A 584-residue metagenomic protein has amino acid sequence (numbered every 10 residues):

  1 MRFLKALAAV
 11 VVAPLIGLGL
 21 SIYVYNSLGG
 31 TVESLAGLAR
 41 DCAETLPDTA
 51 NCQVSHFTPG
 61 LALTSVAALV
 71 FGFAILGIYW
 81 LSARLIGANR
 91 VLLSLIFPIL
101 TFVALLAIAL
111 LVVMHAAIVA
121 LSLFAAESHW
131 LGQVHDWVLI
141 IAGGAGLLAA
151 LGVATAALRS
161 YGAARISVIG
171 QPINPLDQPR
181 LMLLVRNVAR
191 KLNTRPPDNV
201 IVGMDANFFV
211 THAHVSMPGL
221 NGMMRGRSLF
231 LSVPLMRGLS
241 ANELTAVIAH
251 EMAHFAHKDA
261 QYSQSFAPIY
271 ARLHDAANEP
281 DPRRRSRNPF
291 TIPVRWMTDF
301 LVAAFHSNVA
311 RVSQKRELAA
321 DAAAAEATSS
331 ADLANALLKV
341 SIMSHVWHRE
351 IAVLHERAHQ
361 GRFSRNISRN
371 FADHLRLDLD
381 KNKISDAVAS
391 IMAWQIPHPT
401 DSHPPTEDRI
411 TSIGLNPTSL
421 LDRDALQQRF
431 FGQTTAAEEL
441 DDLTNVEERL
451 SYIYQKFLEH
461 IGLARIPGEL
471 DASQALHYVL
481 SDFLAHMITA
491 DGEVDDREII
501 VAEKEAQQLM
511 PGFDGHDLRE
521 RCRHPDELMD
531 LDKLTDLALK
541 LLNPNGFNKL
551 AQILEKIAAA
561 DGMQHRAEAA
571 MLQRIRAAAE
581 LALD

Functional and structural regions predicted by a protein language model:
M1-H214, R225, L420-D424, F431 (+3 more regions): Hydrophobic or amphipathic, alpha-helical segments that drive membrane association/targeting
A163-A164, A387-A393, L463, L531: Short acidic (Asp/Glu) and glycine-rich catalytic loops that position anionic groups and cofactors
A164-G170, F230-S232, L301-F305: Bateman (tandem CBS) regulatory domains
L176-R180, L184-G203, A256-D380, I384-S390 (+2 more regions): Short helix/loop segments within enzyme catalytic domains that coordinate or immediately flank catalytic cofactors
T211-A213, M217-G222, N278-E279: AAA+ P-loop NTPase catalytic core and its hallmark functional loops
F230-A246, N308: Short pre-active-site segment immediately N-terminal to the catalytic Zn-binding motif
E243-V247, E251-F255, D259: Catalytic glutamate of the conserved HExxH
E447-D584: Small-residue-enriched hydrophobic alpha-helices in membranes
